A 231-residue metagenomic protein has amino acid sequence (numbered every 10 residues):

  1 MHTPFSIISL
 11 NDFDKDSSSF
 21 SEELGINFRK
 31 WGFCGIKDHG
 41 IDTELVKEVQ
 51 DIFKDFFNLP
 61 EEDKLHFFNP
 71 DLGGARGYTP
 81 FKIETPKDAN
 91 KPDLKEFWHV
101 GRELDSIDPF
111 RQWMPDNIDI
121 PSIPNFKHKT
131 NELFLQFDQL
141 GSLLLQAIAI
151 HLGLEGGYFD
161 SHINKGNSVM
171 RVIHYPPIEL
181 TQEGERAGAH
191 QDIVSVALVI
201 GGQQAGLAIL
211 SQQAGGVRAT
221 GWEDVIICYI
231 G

Functional and structural regions predicted by a protein language model:
M1-G231: Peripheral, non-catalytic segments flanking oxidoreductase cores
